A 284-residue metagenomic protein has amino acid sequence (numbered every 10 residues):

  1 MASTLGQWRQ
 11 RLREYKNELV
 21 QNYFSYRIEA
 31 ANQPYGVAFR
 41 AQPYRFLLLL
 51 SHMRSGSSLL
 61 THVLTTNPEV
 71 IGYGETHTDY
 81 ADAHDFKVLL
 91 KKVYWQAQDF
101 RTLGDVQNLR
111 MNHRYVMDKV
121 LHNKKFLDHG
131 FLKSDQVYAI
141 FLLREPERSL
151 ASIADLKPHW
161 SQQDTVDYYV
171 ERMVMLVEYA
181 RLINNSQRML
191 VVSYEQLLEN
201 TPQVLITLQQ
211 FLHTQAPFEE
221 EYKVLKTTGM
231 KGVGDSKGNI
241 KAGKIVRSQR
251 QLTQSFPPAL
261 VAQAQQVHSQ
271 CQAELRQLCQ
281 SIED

Functional and structural regions predicted by a protein language model:
M1-N112: PAPS-dependent sulfotransferase catalytic core
A2-R40, T214-D284: PAPS-dependent sulfotransferases, especially Golgi type II membrane carbohydrate sulfotransferases
L49-L50, V116-K119, V191-S193: Short beta-strand segments
K87-K91, I206-T207, K231-N239: Short, surface-exposed amphipathic charged segments that create phosphate/polyanion-binding patches used for binding
K92-R101, Q162-V166, K237-I245: A polyampholytic, Gly/Pro-enriched intrinsically disordered region
W95-D99, V116-H122, D167-M175, N200 (+3 more regions): Soluble or luminal CAZymes and related metallo-dependent hydrolases
Q107-H129: Glycine-rich phosphate-binding loop used to anchor ATP phosphates in small-molecule kinases, encompassing both
L121-F218, G238-I240: PAPS-dependent sulfotransferase catalytic domain
